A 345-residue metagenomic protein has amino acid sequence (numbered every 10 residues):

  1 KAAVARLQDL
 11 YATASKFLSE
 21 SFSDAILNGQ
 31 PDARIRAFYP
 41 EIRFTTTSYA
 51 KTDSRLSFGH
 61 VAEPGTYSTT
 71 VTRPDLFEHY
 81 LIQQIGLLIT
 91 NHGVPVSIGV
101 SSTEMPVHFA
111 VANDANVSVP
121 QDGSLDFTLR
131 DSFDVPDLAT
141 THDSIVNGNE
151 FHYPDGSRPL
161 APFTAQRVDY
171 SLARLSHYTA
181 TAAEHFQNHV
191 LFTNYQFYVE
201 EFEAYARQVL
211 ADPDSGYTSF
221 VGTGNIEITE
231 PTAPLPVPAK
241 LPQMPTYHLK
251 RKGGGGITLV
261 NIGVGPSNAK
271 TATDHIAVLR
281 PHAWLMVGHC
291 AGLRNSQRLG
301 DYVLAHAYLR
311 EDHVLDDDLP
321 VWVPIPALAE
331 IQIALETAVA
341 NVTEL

Functional and structural regions predicted by a protein language model:
K1-A283, A291-L345: Accessory terminal and edge-of-domain segments that mediate assembly/interaction and cofactor placement around
